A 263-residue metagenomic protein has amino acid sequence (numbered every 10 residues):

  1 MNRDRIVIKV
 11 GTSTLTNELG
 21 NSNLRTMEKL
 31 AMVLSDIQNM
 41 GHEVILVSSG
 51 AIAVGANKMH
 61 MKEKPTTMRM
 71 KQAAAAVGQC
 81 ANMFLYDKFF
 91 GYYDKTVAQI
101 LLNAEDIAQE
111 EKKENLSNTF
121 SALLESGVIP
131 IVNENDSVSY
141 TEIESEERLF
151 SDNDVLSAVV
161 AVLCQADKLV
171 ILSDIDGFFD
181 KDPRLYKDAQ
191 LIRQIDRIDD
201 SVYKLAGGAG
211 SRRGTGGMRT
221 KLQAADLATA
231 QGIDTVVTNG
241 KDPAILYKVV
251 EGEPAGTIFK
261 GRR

Functional and structural regions predicted by a protein language model:
M1-K64, M68-T96, I100-R263: C-terminal catalytic "cap/lid" subdomain
